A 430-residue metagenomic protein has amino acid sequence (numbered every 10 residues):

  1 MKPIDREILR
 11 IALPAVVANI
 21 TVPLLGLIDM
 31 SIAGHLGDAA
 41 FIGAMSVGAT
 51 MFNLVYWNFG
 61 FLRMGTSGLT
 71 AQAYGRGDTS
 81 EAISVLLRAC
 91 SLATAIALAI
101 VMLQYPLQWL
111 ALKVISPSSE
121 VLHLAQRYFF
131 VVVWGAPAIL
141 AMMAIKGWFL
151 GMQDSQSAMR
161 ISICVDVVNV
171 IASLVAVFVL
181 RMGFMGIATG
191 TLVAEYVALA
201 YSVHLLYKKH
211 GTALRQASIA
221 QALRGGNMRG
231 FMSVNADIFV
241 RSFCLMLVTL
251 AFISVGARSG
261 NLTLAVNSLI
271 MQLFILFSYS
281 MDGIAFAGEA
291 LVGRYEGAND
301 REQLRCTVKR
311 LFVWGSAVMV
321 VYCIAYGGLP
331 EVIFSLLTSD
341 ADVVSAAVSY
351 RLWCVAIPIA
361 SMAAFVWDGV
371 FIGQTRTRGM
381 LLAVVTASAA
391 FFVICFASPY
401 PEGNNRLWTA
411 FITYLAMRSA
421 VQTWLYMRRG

Functional and structural regions predicted by a protein language model:
M1-A12, T70-P137, V168-I171, V177-F239 (+2 more regions): Short alpha-helical transmembrane segments in multi-pass integral membrane proteins
R10-D29, V131, M142, V165 (+5 more regions): Transmembrane helical elements of multi-pass membrane transporters/channels
L24-G43, L112-S119, V175-M182, F239 (+3 more regions): Helix-terminus/linker motif at the lipid-water interface of multi-pass membrane proteins
L27-S31, A144-W148, V170-V175, V203 (+5 more regions): Alpha-helical transmembrane segments of multipass membrane proteins
I42-M102, I139-A158, V266-I324, G328 (+2 more regions): Small-residue-rich hydrophobic transmembrane alpha-helices
S162-N169, Q272-L273, V385-I394: Small-residue-enriched core segments of transmembrane alpha-helices in multipass membrane transport and channel
